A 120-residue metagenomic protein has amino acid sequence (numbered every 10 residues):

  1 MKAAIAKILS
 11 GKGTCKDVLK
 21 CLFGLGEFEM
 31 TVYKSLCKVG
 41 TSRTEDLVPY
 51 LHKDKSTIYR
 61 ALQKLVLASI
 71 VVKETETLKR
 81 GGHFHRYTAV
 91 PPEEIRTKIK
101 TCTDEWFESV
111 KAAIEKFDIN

Functional and structural regions predicted by a protein language model:
A4-F23: Short, Lys/Arg-enriched N-terminal segment that forms or immediately precedes the first helix of a structured domain
V18-E29, R43, E74-K98: Short, cationic-aromatic polyanion-contact patches
M30-K34: Pre-recognition alpha-helix immediately N-terminal to the DNA-recognition helix within helix-turn-helix or winged-helix
D46-Y50, L65: A short acidic, leucine-rich amphipathic alpha-helix
S69: Glycine-centered, phosphate/nucleic-acid-interacting loop/turn motifs that mediate DNA/RNA or nucleotide
P92-N120: Amphipathic alpha-helical dimerization/coiled-coil segments that flank or bridge DNA-binding/regulatory modules
